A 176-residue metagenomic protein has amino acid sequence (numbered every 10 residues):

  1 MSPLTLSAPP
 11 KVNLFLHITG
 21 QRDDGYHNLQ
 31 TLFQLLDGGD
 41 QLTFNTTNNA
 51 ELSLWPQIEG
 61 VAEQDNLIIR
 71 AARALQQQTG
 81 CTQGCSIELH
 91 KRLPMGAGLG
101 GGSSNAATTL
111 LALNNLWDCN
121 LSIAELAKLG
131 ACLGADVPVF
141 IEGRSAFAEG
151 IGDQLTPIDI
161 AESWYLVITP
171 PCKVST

Functional and structural regions predicted by a protein language model:
S2-S7, N13-N28, C119-T176: ATP-dependent small-molecule kinase catalytic core of the GHMP/sugar-kinase superfamily and closely related
S2-T82: N-terminal beta-alpha supersecondary unit
F15, N45, W55, S86-H90 (+2 more regions): Solvent-exposed beta-strand sheet faces enriched in polar/charged residues
Q30, C85-G98: Short pre-catalytic strand/loop immediately N-terminal to key active-site residues, enriched for Gly-Thr
L54, I58-D65, G96-S103, L116: Short gly/ser-rich anion-binding loops that grip negatively charged ligand groups
A72-R73, L110, A131, V139: Residues within alpha-helical segments
Q77-E88, A112-L133: Phosphate-handling active-site elements
A97-E125, V139: DPxDG-like acidic metal-binding loop motif
